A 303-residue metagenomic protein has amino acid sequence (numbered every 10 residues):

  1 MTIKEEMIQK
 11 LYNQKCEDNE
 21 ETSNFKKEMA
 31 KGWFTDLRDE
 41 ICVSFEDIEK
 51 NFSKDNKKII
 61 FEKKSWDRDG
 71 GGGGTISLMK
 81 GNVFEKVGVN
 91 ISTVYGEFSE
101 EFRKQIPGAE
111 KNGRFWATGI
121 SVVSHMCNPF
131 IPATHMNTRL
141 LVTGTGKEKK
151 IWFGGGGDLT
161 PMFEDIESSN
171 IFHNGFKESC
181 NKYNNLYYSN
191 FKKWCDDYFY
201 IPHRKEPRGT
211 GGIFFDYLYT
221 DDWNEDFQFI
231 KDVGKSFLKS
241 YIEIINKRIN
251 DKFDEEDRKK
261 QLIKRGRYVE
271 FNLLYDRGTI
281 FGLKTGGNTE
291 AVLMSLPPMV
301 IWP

Functional and structural regions predicted by a protein language model:
T2-C16: N-terminal regions that are enriched for targeting/export leaders and immediately downstream pro/stem segments
T22-P107, D222-L274: Gly/Pro-rich turn-and-neighbor structural signature
K26, M126-N128, G144, L159-D165 (+2 more regions): A generic structural motif
G73-W152: Internal mixed beta-strand/loop scaffold within catalytic domains of large alpha/beta enzymes
W116-G119, I151-D158, E206-N224, Y268-E270: Glycine-rich, often proline-containing surface loops adjacent to acidic residues and nearby aromatics that form
M126, A133, T279-P303: Long, contiguous binding/interaction regions
G144-F191: Compact, glycine/acidic-enriched structural inserts
K177-F229, E243-N246: Long, charged, mostly alpha-helical binding arms that flank functional sites
